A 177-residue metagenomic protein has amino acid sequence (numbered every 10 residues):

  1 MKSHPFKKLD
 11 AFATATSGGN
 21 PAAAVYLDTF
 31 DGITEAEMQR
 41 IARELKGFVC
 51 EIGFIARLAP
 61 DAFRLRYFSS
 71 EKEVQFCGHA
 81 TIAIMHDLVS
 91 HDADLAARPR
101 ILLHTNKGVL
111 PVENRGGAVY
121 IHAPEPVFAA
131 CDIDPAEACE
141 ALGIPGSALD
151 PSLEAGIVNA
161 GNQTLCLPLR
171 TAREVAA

Functional and structural regions predicted by a protein language model:
M1-F76, I82-A177: Active-site proximal loop and beta-alpha junction motif in alpha/beta enzyme cores
